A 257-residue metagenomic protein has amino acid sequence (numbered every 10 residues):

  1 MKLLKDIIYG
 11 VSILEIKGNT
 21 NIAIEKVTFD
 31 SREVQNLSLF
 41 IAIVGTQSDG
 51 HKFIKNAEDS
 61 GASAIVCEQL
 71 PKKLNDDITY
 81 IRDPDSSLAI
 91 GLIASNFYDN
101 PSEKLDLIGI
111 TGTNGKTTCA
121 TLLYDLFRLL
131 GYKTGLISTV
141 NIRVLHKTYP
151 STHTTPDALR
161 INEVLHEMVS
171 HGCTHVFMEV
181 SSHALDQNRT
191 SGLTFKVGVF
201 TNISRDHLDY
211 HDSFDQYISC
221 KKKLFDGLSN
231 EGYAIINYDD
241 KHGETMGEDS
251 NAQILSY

Functional and structural regions predicted by a protein language model:
M1-L92, K241: N-terminal leader/targeting and accessory segments in enzymes
K2-I7, L130, S256-Y257: Short linear motifs in intrinsically disordered
I8, I90-Y238, H242-A252: Phosphate-binding loop of NTP-binding sites
K17, V66-C67, L136, F177 (+1 more regions): A generic structural-conservation signal
S31, S181-S182, S256: Short linear Ser/Thr-Pro motifs
D76-P84, Y149-T152, D249-S256: Active-site regions of enzymes building and remodeling cell-envelope glycoconjugates
